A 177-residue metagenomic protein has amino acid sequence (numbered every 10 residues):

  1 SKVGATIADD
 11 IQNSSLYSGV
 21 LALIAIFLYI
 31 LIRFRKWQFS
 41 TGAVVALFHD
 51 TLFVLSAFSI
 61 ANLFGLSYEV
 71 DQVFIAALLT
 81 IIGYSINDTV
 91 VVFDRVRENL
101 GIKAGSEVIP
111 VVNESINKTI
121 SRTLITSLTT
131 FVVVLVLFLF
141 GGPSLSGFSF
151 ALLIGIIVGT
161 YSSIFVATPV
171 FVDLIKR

Functional and structural regions predicted by a protein language model:
S1-N13: Short, aromatic-rich amphipathic segments at membrane interfaces that lie adjacent to a transmembrane helix or signal
I7, I26, D50, V90 (+2 more regions): Residue-level signature of catalytic and energy-coupling elements of molecular machines, predominantly ATP/GTP-dependent
Q12-A57, S127-F140: Internal alpha-helical transmembrane segments of multipass membrane proteins, especially hydrophobic lipid-embedded
N13, Y17, L21, T41 (+6 more regions): Alpha-helical transmembrane segments of multi-pass inner-membrane proteins, especially transporters/permeases
Y29, I125-D173: Hydrophobic, glycine/alanine-rich multi-pass transmembrane helices and their short helix-loop junctions in large
S40-D94: Hydrophobic transmembrane alpha-helices and their membrane-interface caps in long multi-pass transport proteins
I75-R95, S121, L128-V132, Y161-I164 (+1 more regions): Transmembrane alpha-helix detector for multi-pass membrane proteins
K103-S121: Helix-loop junctions and hydrophobic alpha-helical segments within the transmembrane domains of large membrane
